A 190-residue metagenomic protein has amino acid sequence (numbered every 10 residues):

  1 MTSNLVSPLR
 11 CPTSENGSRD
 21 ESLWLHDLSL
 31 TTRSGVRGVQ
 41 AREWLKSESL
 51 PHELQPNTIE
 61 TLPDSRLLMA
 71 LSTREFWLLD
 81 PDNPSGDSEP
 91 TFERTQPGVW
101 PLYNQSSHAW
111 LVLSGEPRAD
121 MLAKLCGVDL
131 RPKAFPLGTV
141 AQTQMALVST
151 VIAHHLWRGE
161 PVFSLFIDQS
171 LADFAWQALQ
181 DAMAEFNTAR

Functional and structural regions predicted by a protein language model:
M1-R190: Basic, glycine/lysine-rich polyanion-binding surfaces/domains
